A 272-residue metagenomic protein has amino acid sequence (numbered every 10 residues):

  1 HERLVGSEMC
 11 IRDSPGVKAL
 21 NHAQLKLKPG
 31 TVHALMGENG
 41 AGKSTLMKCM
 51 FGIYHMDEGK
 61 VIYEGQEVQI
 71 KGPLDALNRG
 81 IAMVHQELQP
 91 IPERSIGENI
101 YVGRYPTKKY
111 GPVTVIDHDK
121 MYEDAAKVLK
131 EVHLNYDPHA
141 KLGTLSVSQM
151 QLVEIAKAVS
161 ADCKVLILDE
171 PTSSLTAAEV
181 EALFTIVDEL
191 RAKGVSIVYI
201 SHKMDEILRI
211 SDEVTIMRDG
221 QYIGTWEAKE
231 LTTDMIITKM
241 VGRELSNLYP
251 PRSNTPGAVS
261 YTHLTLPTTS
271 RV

Functional and structural regions predicted by a protein language model:
H1, S253-P256: A short beta-turn/loop motif at secondary-structure boundaries
H1-G6, I11, H263-V272: Single conserved hydrophobic/aromatic residue that forms the stacking wall/gate of nucleotide- or nucleobase-binding
S7, R12-Y249: Hydrophobic alpha-helical bundles that form the membrane domains of multi-pass transporters
L20, A258-Y261: Conserved structural motif at the start of ABC-family nucleotide-binding domains
K127-V128, P256-A258: Electropositive, surface-exposed helix/loop patches at the edges of structured domains that serve as adaptable
